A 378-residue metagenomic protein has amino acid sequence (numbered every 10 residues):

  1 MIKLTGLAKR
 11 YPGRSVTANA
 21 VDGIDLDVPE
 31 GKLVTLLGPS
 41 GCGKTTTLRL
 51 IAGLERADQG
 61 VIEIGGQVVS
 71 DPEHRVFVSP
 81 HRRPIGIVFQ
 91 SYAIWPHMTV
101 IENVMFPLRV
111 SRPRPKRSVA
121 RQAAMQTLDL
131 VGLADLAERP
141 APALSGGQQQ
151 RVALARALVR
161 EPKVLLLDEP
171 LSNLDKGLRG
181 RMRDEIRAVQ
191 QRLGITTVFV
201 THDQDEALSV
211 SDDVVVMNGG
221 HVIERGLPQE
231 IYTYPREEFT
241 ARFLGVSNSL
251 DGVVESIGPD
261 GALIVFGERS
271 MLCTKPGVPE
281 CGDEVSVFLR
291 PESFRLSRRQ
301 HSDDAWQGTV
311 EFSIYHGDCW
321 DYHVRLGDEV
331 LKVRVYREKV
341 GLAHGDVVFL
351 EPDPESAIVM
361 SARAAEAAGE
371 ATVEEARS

Functional and structural regions predicted by a protein language model:
K3, D27, E63, F349-E351: ABC ATPase nucleotide-binding domain
L37-P39: The feature captures the beta-strand-to-loop junction immediately N-terminal to the Walker
T45-L48, R151-V152: ABC ATPase nucleotide-binding domain helices that frame the ATP-binding cleft
A52: Helix-to-loop junction immediately C-terminal to a conserved catalytic motif
G60-P72: Conserved ABC transporter NBD signature motif
P84-G86, Q90, I94-R242: ABC ATPase nucleotide-binding domains
T233, G261-S313, R337-S378: Glycine/charge-rich catalytic "coupling/switch" loops of P-loop NTPases
